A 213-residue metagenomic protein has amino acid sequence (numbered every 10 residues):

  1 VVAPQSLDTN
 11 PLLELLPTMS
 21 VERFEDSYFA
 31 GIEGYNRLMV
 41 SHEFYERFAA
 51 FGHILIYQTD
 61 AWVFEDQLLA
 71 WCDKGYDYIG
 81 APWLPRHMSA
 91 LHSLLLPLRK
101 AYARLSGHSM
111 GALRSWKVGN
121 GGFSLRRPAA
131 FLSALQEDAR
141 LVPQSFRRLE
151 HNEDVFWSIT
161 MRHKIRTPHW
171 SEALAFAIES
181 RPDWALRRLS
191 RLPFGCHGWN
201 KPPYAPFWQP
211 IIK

Functional and structural regions predicted by a protein language model:
V2-G52: Active-site-proximal specificity loops/subdomain of glycosyltransferases
V2-P4, Y57-T59, G80-P82, N120: Short His-Asn-centered micro-motif
Q5-D8, D26-F29, D60-V63, L69 (+4 more regions): Short, solvent-exposed loop/turn segments at secondary-structure junctions
M19, Y35-R37, L91-L94, L98 (+1 more regions): Pol beta-like nucleotidyltransferase catalytic core
M39-E43, E65-L68, M110-G111: A generic local structural motif
F51-F64: Short beta-strand-to-loop acidic/aromatic patch adjacent to the donor-nucleotide binding site
W62-Y102: Conserved donor-nucleotide/metal-binding helix-loop-beta segment in metal-dependent transferases, i.e., the alpha-helix
L105-K213: Catalytic core and acceptor-binding pocket of nucleotide-sugar-dependent glycosyltransferases
